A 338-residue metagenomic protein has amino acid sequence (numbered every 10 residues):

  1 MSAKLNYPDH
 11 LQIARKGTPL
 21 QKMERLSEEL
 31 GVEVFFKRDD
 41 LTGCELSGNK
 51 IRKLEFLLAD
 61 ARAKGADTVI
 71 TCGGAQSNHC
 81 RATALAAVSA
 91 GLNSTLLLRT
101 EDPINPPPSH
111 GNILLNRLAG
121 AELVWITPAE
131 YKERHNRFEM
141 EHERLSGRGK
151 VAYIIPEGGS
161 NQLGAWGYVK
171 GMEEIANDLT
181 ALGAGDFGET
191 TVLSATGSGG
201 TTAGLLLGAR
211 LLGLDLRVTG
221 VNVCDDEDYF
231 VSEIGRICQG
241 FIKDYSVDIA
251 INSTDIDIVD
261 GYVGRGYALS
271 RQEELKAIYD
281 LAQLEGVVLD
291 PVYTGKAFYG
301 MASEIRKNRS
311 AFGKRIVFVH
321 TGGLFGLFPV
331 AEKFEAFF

Functional and structural regions predicted by a protein language model:
M1-F338: PLP-dependent amino-acid enzyme catalytic core
